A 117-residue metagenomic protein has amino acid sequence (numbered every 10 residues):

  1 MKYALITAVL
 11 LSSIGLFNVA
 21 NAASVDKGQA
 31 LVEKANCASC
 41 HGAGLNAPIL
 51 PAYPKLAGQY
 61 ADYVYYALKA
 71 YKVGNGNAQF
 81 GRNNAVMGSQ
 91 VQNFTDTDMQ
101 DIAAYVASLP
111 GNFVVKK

Functional and structural regions predicted by a protein language model:
M1-L5: Positively charged n-region of N-terminal signal peptides that target proteins for export
V9-L10, A20: Cleavable N-terminal signal peptides
L16-E33, A47-P48, A52, V115-K117: Electrostatic cytochrome c docking/interface patches
Q29, A43-N77, N84, G88-N93: Gly/Gly-Pro-rich "capping" loops immediately C-terminal to redox-active cysteine motifs in periplasmic/lumenal
A35-N36, G44, Y60, D98: Short pre-active-site segment immediately N-terminal to redox-active cysteine/selenocysteine motifs in thiol-based
N36-A43, I102, V106: The canonical Cys-X-X-Cys-His
A67, S89-K116: C-terminal capping alpha-helices of c-type cytochrome domains
